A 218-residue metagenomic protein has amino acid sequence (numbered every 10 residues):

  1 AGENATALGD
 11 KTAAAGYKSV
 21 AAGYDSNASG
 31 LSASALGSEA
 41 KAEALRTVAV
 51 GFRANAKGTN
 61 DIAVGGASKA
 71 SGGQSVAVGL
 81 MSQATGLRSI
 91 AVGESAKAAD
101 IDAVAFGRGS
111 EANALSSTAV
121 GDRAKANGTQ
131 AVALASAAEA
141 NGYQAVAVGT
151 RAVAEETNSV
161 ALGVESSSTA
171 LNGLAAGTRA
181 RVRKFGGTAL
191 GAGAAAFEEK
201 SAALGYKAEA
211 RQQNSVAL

Functional and structural regions predicted by a protein language model:
A1-A217: Periodic small-residue-enriched repeat registers in elongated scaffold domains
